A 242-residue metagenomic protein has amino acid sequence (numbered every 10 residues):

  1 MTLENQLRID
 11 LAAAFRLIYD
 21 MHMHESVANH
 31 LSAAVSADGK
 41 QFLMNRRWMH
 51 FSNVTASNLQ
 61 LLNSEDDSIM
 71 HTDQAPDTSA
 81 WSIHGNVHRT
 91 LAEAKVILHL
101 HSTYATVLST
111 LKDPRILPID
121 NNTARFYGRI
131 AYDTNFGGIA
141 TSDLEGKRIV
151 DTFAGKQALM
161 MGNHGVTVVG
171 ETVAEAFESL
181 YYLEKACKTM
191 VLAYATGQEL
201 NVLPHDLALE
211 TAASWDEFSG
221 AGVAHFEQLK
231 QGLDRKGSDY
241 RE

Functional and structural regions predicted by a protein language model:
M1-E242: Glycine-rich flexible loops
